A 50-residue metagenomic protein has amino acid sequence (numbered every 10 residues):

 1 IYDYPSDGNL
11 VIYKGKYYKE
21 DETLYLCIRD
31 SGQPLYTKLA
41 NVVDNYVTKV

Functional and structural regions predicted by a protein language model:
I1-V50: Tryptophan-rich substrate-binding surfaces of secreted polymer-degrading and adhesive proteins
